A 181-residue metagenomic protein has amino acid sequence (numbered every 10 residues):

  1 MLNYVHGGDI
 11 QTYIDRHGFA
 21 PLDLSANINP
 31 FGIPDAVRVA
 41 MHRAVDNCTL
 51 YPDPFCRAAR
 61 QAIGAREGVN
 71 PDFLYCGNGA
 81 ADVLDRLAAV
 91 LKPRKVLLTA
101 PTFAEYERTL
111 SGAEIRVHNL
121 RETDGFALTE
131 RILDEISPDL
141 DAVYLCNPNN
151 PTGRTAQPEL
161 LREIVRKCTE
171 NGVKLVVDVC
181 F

Functional and structural regions predicted by a protein language model:
M1-L50: N-terminal "arm"/small-domain region of PLP-dependent enzymes with the aminotransferase-like
N27-P30, A80, F103, N147-T152 (+1 more regions): Short glycine-rich anion-binding loops that position phosphate/pyrophosphate groups of nucleotides and phosphorylated
P52, G64-R86: Short loop-beta-helix segment that forms the pyridoxal 5′-phosphate
V90-T109: Conserved PLP-anchoring active-site segment centered on the Schiff-base-forming lysine
A100, H118-T123, V179: Short beta->alpha connector loops at strand-helix junctions that form conserved, small/polar/Pro-enriched
I115-V117, L175: Hydrophobic beta-strand scaffold residues
D124-F181: Active-site phosphate-binding strand-loop segment of PLP-dependent enzymes
